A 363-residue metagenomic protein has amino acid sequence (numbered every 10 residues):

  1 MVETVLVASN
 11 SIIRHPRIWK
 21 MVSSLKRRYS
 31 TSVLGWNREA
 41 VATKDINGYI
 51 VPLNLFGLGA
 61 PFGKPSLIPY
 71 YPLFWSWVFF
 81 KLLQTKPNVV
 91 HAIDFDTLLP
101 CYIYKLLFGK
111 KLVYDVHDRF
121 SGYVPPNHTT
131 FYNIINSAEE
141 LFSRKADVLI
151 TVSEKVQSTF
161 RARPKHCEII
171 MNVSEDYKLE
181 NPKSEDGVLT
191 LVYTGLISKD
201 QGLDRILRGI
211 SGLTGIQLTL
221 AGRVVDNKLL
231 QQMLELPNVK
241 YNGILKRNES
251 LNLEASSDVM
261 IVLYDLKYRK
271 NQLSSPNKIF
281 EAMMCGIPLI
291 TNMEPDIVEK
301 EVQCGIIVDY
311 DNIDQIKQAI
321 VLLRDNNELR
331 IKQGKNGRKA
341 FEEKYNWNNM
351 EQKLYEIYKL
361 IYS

Functional and structural regions predicted by a protein language model:
M1-V41, V148, M171, R205-L213: N-terminal subdomain of nucleotide-sugar transferases
T4-V7, I150, S184-Q201, I206-S211 (+1 more regions): Conserved donor-binding/catalytic core segment of Leloir-type glycosyltransferases
G35, S121, N136-E180, K240-N242: Donor nucleotide-sugar binding/catalytic pocket of nucleotide-sugar-dependent glycosyltransferases
S76-L83, L99, I103-L107, Y114 (+3 more regions): Membrane-proximal helix-turn-helix segments that form the acceptor-binding/catalytic region of lipid-linked
Q201, N248-L253, M260-M283, T291-E299: Nucleotide-sugar-dependent
K228-V259: Nucleotide-activated donor-binding/catalytic signature segment of Leloir-type glycosyltransferases, i.e., the conserved
V302, I306-I313, L322-N327: Conserved acidic donor-binding segment of nucleotide-sugar-dependent glycosyltransferases
L322, L329-K344, K353-E356: A short, well-ordered alpha-helix in the C-terminal region of glycosyltransferases
